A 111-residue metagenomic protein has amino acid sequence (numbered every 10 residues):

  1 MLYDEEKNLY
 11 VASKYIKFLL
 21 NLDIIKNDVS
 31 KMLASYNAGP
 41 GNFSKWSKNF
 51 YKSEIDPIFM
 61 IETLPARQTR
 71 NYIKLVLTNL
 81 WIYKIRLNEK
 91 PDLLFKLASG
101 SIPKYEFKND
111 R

Functional and structural regions predicted by a protein language model:
M1-K31, K52-R67: Substrate-binding clefts and substrate-entry loops adjacent to catalytic sites of polymer-processing enzymes acting on
L2-Y3, N8-Y10, Y72-N79, I102-Y105: Noncatalytic linker/hinge segments flanking ATPase motor cores
Y3-E6, L33-F43, F107-R111: Phosphate-binding glycine-rich loops and adjacent basic patches that engage nucleotide phosphates, nucleic-acid
F18, A66-R70, S99-F107: Short amphipathic alpha-helical patches
D23, G39-G41, G100: Residue-identity detector for glycine
K31-E89: Catalytic and substrate-binding regions of cell-wall glycan-acting enzymes that process beta-1,4-linked
V76, P91-R111: Low-complexity, Gly/Ser/Thr/Pro-rich intrinsically disordered linker/tail segments
